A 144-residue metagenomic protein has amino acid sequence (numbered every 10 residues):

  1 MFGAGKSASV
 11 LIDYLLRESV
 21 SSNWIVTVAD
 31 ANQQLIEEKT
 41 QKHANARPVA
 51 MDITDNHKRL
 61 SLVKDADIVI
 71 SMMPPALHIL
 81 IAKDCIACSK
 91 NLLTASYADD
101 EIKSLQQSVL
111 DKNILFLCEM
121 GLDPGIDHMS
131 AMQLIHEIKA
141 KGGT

Functional and structural regions predicted by a protein language model:
M1-K6: Conserved N-terminal Rossmann-fold NAD(P)-binding element of oxidoreductases
S7-L11: Hydrophobic/small residue at the entry helix of a nucleotide-binding pocket
N23-T27: Short beta-strand element of Class I
A31-L35, D99: Helix N-cap at the beta1-alpha1 junction of Rossmann-like dinucleotide-binding domains, i.e., the first residues
A50-I68, L77: Conserved Rossmann-fold cofactor-binding substructure of NAD(P)-dependent oxidoreductases
A66-M72, L92-T94: N-terminal Rossmann-like NAD(P) cofactor-binding module of classical short-chain dehydrogenase/reductase
A82, A87, A95-C118: Rossmann-fold NAD(P)-binding glycine/threonine-rich loop
I114-T144: Rossmann-like dinucleotide-binding core of oxidoreductases
